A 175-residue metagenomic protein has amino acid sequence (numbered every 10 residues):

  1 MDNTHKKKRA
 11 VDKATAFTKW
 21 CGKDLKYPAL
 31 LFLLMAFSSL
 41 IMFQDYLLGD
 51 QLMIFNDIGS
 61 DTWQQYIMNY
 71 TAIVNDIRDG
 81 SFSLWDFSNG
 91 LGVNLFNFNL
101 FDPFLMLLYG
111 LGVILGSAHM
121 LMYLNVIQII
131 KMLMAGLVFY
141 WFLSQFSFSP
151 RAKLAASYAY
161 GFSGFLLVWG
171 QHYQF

Functional and structural regions predicted by a protein language model:
M1-L48: Start-transfer (signal-anchor) and selected internal transmembrane alpha helices of multi-pass inner/ER membrane
H5-K7, I129, R151: Intrinsically disordered, low-complexity sequence elements enriched in Ser/Thr/Gly/Pro
W20-K26, F55-I58, F146-R151: Membrane-interfacial loop-to-helix junctions in multi-pass inner-membrane proteins
K26, L30, Y66, M132-G136 (+1 more regions): Active-site-proximal structural scaffolding
A29-L33, V126, K153-Y158: Hydrophobic alpha-helical transmembrane segments
L33-L34, S117-M120, A152: N-terminal hydrophobic alpha-helix used for membrane targeting or insertion
S38-G136, Y158-F175: Membrane-interface coil-to-helix junctions
Y140-F162: Transmembrane-helix signature of polytopic, membrane-embedded enzymes that assemble or transfer cell-envelope glycans
